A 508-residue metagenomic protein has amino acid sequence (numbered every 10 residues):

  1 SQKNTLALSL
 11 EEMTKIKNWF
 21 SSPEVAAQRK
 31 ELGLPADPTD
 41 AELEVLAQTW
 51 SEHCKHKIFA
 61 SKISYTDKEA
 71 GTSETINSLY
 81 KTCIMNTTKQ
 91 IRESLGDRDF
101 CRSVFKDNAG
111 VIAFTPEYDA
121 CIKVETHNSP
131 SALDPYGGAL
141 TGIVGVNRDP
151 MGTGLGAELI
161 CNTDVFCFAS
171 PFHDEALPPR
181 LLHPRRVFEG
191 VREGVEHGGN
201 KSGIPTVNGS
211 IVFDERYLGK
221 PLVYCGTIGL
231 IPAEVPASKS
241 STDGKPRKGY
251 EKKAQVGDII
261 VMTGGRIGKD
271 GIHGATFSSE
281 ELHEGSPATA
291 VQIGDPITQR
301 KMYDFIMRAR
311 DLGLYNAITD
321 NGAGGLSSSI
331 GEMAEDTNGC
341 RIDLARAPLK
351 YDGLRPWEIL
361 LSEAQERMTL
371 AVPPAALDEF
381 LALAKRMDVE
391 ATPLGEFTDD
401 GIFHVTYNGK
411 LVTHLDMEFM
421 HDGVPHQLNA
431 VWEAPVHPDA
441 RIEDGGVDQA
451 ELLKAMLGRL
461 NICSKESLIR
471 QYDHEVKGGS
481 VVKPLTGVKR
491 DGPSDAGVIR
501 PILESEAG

Functional and structural regions predicted by a protein language model:
S1-G508: Glycine/proline-enriched, intrinsically flexible loops and inter-domain linkers
